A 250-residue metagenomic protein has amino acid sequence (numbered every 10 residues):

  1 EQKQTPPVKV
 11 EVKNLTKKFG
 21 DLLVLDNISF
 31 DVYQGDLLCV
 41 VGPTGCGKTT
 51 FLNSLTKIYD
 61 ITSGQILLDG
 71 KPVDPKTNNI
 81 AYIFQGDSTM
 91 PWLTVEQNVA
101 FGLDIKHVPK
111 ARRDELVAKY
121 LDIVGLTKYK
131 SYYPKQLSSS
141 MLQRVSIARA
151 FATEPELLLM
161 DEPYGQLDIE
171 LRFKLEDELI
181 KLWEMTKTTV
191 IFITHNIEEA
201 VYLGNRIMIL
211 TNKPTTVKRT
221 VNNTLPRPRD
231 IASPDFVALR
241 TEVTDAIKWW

Functional and structural regions predicted by a protein language model:
V41-P43: The feature captures the beta-strand-to-loop junction immediately N-terminal to the Walker
T56: Helix-to-loop junction immediately C-terminal to a conserved catalytic motif
G64-P75: Conserved ABC transporter NBD signature motif
L93-A100: Short coil-to-helix segment of the ABC ATPase nucleotide-binding domain corresponding to the Q-loop/switch region
A111-Y129, K181: Conserved ABC ATPase "signature" region
Y133-L137, M141: Conserved ABC ATPase signature
A152-E156: A short, proline-enriched helix->beta-strand linker immediately N-terminal to the Walker B motif in ABC-type P-loop
